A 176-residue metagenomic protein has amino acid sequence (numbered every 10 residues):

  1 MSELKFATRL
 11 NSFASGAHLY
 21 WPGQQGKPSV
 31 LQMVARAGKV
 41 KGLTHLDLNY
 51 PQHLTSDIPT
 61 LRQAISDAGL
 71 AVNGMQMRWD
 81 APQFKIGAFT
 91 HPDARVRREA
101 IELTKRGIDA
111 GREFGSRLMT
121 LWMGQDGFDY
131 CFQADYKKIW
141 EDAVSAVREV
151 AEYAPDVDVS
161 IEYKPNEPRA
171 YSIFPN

Functional and structural regions predicted by a protein language model:
M1-R112, R148: N-terminal pre-domain/capping segments
A71, I86-N176: Active-site acidic/histidine proton-transfer and metal-coordination neighborhood in alpha/beta enzyme cores
